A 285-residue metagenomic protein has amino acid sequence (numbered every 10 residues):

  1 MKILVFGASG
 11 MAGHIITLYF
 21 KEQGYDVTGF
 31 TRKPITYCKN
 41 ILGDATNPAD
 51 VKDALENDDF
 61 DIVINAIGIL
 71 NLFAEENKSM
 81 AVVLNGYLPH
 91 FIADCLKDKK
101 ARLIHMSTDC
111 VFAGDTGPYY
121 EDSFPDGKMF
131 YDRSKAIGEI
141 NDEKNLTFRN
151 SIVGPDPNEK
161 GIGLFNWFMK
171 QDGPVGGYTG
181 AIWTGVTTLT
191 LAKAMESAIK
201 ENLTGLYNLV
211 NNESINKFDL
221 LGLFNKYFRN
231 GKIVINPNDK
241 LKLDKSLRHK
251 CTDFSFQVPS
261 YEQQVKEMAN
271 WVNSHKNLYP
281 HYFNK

Functional and structural regions predicted by a protein language model:
I3-Q23: N-terminal Rossmann NAD(P)H-binding glycine-rich loop of SDR-like oxidoreductase domains
P34-A49: Rossmann-fold cofactor-recognition segment
A45-G86: NAD(P)H-binding glycine-rich loop region in Rossmannoid oxidoreductase-like domains and their noncatalytic homologs
E76, M80-F91, P125, R133-S134: Glycine-rich NAD(P)-binding loop of the Rossmann-fold in SDR/ketoreductase-type enzymes
H90-D126: Conserved Rossmann-fold NAD(P)-dependent oxidoreductase catalytic core, especially the SDR/UDP-sugar
K128-F130, I140-T190, E196: NAD(P)-dependent short-chain dehydrogenase/reductase
A192-D244, N277-N284: Mid/C-terminal beta-alpha module of Rossmann-like enzyme folds, strongest in SDR-family dehydrogenases/epimerases
P259-K285: Amphipathic terminal alpha-helices
